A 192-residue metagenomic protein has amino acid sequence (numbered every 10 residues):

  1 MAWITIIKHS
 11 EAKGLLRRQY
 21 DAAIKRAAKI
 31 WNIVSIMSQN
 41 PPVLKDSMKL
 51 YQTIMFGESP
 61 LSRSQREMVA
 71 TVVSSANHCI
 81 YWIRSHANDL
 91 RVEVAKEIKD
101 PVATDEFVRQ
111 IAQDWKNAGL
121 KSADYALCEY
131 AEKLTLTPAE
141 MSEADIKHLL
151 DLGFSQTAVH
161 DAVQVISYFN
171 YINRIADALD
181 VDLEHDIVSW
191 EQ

Functional and structural regions predicted by a protein language model:
M1-Q192: Hydrophobic alpha-helical segments
